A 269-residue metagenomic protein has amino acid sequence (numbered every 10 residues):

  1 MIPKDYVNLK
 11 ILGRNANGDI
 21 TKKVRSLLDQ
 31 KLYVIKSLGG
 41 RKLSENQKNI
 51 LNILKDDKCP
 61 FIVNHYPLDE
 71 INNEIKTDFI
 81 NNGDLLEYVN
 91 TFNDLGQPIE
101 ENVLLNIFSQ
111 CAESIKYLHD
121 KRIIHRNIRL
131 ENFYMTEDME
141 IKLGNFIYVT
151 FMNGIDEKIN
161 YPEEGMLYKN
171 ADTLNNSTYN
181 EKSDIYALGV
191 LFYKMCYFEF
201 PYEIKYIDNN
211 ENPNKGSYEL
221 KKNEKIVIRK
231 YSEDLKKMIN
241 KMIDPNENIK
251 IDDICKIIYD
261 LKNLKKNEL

Functional and structural regions predicted by a protein language model:
N64-N73: Short beta-strand micro-motifs within the conserved protein kinase catalytic domain, predominantly in the N-lobe
N72-D84, Y88: Conserved short submotifs of the Hanks-type protein kinase catalytic core that shape the nucleotide-binding pocket
I107-F108: Activation segment signature within eukaryotic-like protein kinase domains
H119-M135: Catalytic-loop of the protein kinase fold
T136-L167: Activation segment/activation loop of eukaryotic-type protein kinase catalytic domains
D184: Conserved catalytic-loop aspartate of Hanks-type protein kinases
P245-E268: Terminal C-lobe "cap" of eukaryotic-type protein kinase domains
